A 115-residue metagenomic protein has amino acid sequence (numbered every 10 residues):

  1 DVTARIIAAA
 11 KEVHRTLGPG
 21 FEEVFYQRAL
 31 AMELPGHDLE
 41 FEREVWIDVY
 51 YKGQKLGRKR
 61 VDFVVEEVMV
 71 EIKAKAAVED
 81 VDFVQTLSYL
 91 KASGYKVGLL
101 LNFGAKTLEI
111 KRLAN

Functional and structural regions predicted by a protein language model:
D1-L17: Interdomain/boundary linker segments immediately adjacent to catalytic/signaling cores
D1-V2, D82-F83, V97-N115: Domain-level recognition of nuclease-like catalytic cores that cleave nucleotide substrates
T3-A4, P19-E23, Q27, A31: Nuclease catalytic cores
G18, F41, D62-A76, Y89: Conserved catalytic cores of phosphodiester-cleaving nucleases, focusing on short active-site segments
H37-Y50: A short acidic/basic microdomain associated with nuclease active sites
R58-R60: N-terminal, polar/charged subdomain of small-to-medium soluble alpha/beta proteins
A76-V84: Active-site-adjacent loop/helix micro-motif of nuclease/hydrolase catalytic cores
L90-K96: Arginine/glycine-rich "motif VI" loop of SF2 helicases in the C-terminal RecA-like domain
